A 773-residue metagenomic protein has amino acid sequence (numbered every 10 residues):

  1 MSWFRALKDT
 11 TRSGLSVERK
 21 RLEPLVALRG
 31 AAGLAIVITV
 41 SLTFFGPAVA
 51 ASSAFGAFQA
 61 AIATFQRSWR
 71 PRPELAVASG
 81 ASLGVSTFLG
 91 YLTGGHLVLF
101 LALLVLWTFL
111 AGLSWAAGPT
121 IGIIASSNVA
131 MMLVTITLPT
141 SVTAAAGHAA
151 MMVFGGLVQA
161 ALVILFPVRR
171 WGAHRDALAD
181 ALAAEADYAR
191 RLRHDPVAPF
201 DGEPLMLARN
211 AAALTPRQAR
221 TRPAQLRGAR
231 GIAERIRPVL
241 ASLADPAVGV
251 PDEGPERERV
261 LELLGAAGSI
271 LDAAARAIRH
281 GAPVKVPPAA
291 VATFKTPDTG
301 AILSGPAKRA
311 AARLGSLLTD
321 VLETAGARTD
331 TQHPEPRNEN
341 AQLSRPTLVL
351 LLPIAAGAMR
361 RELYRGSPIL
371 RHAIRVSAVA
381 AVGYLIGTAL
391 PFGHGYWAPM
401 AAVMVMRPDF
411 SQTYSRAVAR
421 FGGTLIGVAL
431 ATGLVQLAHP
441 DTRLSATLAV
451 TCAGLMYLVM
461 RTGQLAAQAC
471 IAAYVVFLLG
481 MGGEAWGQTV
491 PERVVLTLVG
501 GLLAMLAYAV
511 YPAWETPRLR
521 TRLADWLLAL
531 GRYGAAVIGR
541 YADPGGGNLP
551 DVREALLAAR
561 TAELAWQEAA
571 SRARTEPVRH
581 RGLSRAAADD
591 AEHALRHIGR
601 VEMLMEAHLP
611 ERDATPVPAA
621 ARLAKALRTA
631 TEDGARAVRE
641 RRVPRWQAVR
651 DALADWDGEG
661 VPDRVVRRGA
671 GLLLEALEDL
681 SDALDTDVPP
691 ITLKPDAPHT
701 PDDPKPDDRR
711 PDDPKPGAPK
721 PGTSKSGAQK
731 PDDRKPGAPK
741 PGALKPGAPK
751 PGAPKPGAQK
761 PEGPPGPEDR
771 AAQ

Functional and structural regions predicted by a protein language model:
M1-A161, G305, A310, G315-A469 (+8 more regions): Alpha-helical transmembrane segments and their membrane-interface boundaries that form or gate the permeation pathway
M1-A31, A35, T43, T64-R67 (+17 more regions): Long, hydrophobic alpha-helical segments that serve as membrane-spanning/inserting helices
T108-L113, V153-L192, G500-P512, R522-V537: Hydrophobic core segments of alpha-helical transmembrane domains in multi-pass integral membrane proteins
R227-G228, R585-D590: All-alpha amphipathic helical-bundle segments outside canonical DNA-binding/catalytic cores that form hydrophobic
V382, Y474, G500, W566 (+1 more regions): Hydrophobic, well-ordered secondary-structure elements that form the walls of internal hydrophobic environments
L465-A473, A485, L684-T686, P690: C-terminal functional regions that serve as terminal interaction/effector modules
E592-L595, G599: Long, intrinsically disordered, low-complexity regulatory segments adjacent to structured domains
